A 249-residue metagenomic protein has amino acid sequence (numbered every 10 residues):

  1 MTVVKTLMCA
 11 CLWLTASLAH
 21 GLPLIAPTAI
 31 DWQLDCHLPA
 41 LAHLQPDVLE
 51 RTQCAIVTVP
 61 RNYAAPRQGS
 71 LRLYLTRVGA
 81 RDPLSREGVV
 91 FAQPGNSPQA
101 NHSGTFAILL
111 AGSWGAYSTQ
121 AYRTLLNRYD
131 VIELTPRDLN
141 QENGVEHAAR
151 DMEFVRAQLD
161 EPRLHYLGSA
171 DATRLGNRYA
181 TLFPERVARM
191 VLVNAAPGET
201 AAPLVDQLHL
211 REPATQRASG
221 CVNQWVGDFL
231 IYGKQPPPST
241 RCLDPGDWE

Functional and structural regions predicted by a protein language model:
M1-M8: Bacterial N-terminal signal peptides that target proteins for export
M8-S17: Bacterial N-terminal signal peptides
L18-L139, H209, S219-E249: Catalytic-loop region of hydrolases
N143-H209, K234-E249: Alpha/beta-hydrolase
T200-P203, P213-S219: Short, charged, surface-exposed secondary-structure boundary motifs
